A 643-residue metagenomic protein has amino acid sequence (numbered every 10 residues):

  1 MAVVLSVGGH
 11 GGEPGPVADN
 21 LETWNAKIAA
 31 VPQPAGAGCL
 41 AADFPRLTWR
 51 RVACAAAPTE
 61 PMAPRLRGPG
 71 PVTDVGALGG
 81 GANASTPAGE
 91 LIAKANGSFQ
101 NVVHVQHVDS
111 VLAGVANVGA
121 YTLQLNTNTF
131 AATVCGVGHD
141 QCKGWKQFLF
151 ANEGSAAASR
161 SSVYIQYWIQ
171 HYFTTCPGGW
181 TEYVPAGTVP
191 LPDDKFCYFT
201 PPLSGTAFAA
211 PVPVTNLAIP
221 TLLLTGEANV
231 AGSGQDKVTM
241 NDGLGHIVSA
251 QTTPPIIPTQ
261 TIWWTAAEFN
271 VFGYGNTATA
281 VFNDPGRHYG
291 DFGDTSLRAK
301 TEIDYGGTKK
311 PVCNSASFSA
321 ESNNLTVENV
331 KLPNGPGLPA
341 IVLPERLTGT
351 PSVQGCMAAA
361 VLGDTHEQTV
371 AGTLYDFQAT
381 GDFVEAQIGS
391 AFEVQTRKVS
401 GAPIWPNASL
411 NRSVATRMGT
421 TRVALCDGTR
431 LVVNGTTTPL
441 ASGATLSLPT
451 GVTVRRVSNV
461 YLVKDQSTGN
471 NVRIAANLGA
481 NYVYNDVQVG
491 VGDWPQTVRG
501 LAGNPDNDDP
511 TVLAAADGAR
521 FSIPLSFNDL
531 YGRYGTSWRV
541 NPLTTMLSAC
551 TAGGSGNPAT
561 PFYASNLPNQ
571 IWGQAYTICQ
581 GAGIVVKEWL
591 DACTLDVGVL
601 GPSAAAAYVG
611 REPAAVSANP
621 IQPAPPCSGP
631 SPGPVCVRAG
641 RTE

Functional and structural regions predicted by a protein language model:
M1-A2: Sec-dependent N-terminal signal peptides
V7-H10: N-terminal Sec signal peptide cleavage junction
G12-Q354: Exposed, interaction-prone regions of secreted/extracellular proteins
Y167, T642-E643: Intrinsically disordered, low-complexity proline-rich regions
Q354-R641: Von Willebrand factor type D
